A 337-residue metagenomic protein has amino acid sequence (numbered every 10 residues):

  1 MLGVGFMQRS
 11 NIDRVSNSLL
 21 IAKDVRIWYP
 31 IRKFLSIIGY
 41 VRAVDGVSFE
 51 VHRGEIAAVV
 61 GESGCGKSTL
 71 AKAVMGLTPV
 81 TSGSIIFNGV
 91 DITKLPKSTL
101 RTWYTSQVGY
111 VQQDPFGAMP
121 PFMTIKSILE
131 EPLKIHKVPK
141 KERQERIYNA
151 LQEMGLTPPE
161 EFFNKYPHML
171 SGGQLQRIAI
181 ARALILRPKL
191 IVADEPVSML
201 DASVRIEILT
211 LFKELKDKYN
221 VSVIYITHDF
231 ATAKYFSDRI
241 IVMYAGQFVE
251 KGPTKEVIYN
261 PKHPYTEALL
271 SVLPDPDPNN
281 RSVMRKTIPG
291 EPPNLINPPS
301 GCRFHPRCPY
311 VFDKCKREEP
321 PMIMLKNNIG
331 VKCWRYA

Functional and structural regions predicted by a protein language model:
I12-D13, F34, P253-A337: Charged, flexible cofactor/metal-binding loops and thiol motifs
L35-I38, I92-G109, I135, E256-P261 (+1 more regions): ABC ATPase NBD coupling module
M75: Helix-to-loop junction immediately C-terminal to a conserved catalytic motif
G83-D91: Conserved ABC transporter NBD signature motif
K165-L170, Q174: Conserved ABC ATPase signature
I185-K189: A short, proline-enriched helix->beta-strand linker immediately N-terminal to the Walker B motif in ABC-type P-loop
L200, V204-N279: P-loop NTP-binding/switch modules centered on Walker-like glycine-rich loops
